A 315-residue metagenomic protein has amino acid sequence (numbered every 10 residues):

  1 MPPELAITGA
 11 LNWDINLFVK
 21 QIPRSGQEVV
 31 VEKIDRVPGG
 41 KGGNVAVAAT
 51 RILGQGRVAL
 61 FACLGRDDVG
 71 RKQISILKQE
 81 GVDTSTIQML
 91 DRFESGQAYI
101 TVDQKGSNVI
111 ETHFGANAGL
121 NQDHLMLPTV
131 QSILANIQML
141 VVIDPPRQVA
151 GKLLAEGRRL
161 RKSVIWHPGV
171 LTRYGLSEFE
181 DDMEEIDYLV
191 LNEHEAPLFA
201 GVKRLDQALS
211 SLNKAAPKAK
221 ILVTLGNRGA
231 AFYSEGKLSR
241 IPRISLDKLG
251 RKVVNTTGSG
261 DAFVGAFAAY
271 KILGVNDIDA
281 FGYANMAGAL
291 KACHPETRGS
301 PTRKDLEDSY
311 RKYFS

Functional and structural regions predicted by a protein language model:
M1-C63, D68-S75, Q79, G250-V253: Glycine-rich phosphate/adenosyl-contacting loop at the front of the ribokinase-like
M1-L5, R173, L205-S315: Conserved phosphate-binding/catalytic region of the ribokinase-like
A49, N192, G260: Short, conserved phosphate/pyrophosphate- and ester-handling motifs at nucleotide-, phospho-/glycolipid
I76-F93: A glycine-rich helix N-cap at a beta->alpha junction
T86-L90, I100-M139, I143-D144: Conserved phosphate-binding/catalytic loop of the ribokinase/pfkB sugar-kinase fold
Q97-T101, V109, G229-Y233: Short beta-strand scaffold segments in enzyme catalytic cores
Q138-S211, R228-A230: Conserved beta-alpha-beta core of the PfkB/ribokinase-like small-molecule kinase fold
